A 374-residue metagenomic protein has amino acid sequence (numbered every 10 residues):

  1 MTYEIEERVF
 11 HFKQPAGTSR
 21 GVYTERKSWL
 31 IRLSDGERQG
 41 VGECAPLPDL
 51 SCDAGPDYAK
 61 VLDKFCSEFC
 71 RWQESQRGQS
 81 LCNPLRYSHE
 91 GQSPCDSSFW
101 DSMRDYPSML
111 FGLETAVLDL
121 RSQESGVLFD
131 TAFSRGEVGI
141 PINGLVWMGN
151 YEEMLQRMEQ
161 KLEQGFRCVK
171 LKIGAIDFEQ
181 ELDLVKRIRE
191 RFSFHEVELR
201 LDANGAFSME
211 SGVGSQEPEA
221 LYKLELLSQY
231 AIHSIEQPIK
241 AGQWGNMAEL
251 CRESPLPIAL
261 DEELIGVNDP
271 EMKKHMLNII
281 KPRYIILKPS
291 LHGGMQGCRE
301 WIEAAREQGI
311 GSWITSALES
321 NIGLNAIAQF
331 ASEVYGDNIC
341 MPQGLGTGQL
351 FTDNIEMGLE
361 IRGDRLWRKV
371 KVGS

Functional and structural regions predicted by a protein language model:
M1-S215, L221-E225, E356-S374: N-terminal capping/lid subdomain adjacent to the active-site entrance of alpha/beta enzymes
Y3-H11, A317-S374: Flexible C-terminal active-site loop/helix
C44, Q237, L345: Active-site donor-binding loop signature of nucleotide-sugar glycosyltransferases
D130, V197, A259, G336-C340: Secondary-structure boundary/capping residues
I176-N325, Q329-A331, L350-R362: Catalytic core of soluble alpha/beta enzymes
